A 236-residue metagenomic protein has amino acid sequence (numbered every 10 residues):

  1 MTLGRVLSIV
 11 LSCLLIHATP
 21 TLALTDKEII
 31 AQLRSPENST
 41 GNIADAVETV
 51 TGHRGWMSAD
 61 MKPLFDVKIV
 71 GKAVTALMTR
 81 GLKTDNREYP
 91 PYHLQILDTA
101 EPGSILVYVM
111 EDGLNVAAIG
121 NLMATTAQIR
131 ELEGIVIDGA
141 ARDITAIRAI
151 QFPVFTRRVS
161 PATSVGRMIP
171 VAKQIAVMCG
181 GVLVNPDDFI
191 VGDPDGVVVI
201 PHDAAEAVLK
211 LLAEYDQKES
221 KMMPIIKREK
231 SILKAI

Functional and structural regions predicted by a protein language model:
M1-L3: N-terminal secretory signal peptides that target proteins for export/translocation
V6-H17: Bacterial N-terminal signal peptides
A23-E88, D98, K218, P224-I232: Intrinsically disordered, low-complexity regions enriched in acidic/Ser/Thr/Pro/Gln residues
G55-S58, M78, V107-V109, A117 (+3 more regions): General beta-strand structural signal in soluble alpha/beta enzymes
I96-D138: Extracellular/luminal Protease-associated
Q128-I129, E133-A162: Ligand/cofactor pocket segment of small-molecule handling proteins
V159-A235: Acidic, glycine-rich flexible loop/linker segments
